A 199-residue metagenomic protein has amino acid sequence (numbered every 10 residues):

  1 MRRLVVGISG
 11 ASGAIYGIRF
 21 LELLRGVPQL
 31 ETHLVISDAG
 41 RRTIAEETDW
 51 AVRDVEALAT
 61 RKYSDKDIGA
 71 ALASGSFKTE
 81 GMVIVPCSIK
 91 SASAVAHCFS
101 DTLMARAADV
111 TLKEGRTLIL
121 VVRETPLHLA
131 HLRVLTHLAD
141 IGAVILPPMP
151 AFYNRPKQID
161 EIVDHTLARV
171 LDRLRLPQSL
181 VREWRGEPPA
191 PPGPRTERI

Functional and structural regions predicted by a protein language model:
M1-I119, T125-I199: A cross-family phosphate/adenosyl-ligand binding-site feature
